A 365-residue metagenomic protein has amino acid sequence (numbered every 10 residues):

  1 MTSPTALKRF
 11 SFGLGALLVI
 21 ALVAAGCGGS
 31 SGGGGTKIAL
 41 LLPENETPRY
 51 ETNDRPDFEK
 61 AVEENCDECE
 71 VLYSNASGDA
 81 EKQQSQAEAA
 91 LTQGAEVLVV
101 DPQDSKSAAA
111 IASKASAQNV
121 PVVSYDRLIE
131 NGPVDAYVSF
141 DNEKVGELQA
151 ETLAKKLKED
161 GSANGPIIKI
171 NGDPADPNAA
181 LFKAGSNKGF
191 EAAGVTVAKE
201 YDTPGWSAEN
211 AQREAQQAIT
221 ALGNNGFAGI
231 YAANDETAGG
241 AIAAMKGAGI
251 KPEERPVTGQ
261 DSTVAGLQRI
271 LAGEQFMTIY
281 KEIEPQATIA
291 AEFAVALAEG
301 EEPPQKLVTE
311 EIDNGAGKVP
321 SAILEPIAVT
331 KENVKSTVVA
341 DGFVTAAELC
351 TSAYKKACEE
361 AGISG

Functional and structural regions predicted by a protein language model:
T2-S11, C27-G365: A residue-level marker of the well-folded mature domains of exported/periplasmic proteins
F10-V19: Sec-dependent signal peptide hydrophobic core
A21-G26: C-terminal motif of bacterial Sec signal peptides marking the signal peptidase cleavage site
